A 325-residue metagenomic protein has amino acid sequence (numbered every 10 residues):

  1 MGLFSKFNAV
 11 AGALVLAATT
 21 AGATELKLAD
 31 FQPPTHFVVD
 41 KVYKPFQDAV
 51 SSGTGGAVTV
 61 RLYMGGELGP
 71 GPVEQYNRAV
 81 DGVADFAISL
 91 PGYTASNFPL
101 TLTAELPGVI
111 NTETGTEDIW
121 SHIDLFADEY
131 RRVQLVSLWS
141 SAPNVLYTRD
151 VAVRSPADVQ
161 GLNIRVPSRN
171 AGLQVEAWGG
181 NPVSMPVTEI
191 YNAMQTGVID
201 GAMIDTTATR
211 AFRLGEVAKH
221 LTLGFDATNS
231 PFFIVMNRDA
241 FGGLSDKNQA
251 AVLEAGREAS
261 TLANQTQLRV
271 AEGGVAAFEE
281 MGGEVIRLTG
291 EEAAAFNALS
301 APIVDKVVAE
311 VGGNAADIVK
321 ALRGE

Functional and structural regions predicted by a protein language model:
M1-A11: Bacterial N-terminal signal peptides that target proteins for export
G12, T24-I110, D128-E325: N-terminal secretory/targeting leader peptides
T19-A23: Sec/Tat signal peptide C-region and signal peptidase I cleavage site
N111-Y130: A gly/proline- and charged-residue-enriched helix-loop-helix capping module
